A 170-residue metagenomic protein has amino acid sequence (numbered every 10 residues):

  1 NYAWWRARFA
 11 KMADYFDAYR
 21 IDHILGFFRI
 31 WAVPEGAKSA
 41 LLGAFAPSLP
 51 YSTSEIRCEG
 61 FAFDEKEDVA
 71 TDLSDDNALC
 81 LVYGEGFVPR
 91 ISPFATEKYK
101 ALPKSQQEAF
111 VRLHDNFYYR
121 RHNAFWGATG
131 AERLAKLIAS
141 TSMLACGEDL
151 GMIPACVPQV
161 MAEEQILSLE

Functional and structural regions predicted by a protein language model:
N1-E170: Catalytic cores of glycan-processing enzymes that make or break glycosidic bonds
